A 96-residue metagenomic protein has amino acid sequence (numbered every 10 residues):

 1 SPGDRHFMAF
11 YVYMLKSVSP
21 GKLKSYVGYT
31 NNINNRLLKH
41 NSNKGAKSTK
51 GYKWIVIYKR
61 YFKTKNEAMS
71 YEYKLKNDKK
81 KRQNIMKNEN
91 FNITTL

Functional and structural regions predicted by a protein language model:
S1-S48, Y52-I55, K59, M69-K76 (+2 more regions): GIY-YIG nuclease catalytic motif and its immediate N-terminal context
K65: C2H2-type zinc-finger recognition helix
